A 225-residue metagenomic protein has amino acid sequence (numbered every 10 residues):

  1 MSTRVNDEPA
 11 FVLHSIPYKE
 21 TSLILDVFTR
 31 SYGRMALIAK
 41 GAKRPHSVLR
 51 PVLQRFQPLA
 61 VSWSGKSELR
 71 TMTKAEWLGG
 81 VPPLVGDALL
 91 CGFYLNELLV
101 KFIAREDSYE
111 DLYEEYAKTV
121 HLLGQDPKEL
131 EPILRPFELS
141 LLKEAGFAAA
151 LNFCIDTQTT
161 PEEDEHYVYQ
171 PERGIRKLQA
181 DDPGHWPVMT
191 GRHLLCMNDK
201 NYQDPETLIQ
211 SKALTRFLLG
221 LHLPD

Functional and structural regions predicted by a protein language model:
M1-L23, F28-D225: Non-catalytic alpha-helical scaffolds and adjoining flexible linkers that form interface surfaces for assembly
